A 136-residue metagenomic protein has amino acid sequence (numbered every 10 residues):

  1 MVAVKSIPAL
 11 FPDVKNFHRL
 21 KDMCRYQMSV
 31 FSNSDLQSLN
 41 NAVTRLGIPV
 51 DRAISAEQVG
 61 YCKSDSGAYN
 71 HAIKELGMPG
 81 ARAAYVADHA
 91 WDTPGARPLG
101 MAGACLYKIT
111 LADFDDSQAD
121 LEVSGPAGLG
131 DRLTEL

Functional and structural regions predicted by a protein language model:
M1-V30, N40, T44, S66: Short, acidic loop-to-helix structural element flanking the phosphoryl-transfer center in phosphate-processing enzymes
S29-L136: Asp-based, Mg2+/Mn2+-dependent phosphohydrolase catalytic module
